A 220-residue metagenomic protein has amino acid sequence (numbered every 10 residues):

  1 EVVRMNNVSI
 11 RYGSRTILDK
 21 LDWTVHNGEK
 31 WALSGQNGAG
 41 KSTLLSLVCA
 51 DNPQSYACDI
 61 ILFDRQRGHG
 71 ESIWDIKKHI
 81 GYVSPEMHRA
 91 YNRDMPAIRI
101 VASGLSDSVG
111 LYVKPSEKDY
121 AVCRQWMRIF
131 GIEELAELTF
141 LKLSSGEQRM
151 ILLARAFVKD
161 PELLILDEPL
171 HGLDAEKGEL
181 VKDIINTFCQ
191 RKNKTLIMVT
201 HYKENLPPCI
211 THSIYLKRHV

Functional and structural regions predicted by a protein language model:
V3, I17-K20, A136: Conserved structural motif at the start of ABC-family nucleotide-binding domains
S34-Q36: The feature captures the beta-strand-to-loop junction immediately N-terminal to the Walker
R93-G110, V122: Q-loop/switch helix immediately C-terminal to the Walker
A102, E117-L135: Conserved ABC ATPase "signature" region
K114-P115, T139-L143, E147: Conserved ABC ATPase signature
L153: Hydrophobic anchor residue at the start of the ABC signature
L164-E168: Catalytic Walker B motif of ABC-type/P-loop ATPase nucleotide-binding domains
